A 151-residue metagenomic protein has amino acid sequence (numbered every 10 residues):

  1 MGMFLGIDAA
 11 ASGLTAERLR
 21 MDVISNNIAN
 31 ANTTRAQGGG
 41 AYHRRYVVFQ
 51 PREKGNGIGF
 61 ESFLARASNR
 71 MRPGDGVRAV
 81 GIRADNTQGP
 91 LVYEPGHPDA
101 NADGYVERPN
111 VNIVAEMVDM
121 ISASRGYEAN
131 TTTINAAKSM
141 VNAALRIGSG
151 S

Functional and structural regions predicted by a protein language model:
M1-S151: Amphipathic alpha-helical polymerization modules
